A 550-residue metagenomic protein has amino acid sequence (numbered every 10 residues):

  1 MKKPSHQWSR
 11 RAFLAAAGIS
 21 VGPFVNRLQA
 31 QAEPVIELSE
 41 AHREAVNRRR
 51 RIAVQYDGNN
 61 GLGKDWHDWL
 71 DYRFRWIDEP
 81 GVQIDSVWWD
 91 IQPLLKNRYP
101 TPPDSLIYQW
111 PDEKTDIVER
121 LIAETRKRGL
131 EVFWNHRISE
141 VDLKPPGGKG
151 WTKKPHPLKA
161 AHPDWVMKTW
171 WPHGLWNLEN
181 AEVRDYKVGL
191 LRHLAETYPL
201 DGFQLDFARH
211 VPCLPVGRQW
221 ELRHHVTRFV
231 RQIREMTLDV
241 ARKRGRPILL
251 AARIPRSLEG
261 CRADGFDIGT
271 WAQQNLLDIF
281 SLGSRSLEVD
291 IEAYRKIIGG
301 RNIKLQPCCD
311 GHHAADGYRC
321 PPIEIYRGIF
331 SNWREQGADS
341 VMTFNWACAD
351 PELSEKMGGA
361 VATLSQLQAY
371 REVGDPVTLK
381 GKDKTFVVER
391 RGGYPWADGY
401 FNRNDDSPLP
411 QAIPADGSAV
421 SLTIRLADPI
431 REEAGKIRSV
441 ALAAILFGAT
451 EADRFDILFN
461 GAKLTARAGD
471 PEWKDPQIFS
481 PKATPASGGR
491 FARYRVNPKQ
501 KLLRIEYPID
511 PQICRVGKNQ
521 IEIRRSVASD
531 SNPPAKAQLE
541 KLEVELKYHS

Functional and structural regions predicted by a protein language model:
K2-S20: N-terminal secretory signal peptides and thylakoid transit peptides that target proteins across membranes
R49-H67, F133-W134, I138-H193, R319: Active-site-adjacent "subsite" loops/lids of carbohydrate-active enzymes
L70-K96, Q336: Catalytic domains of carbohydrate-active enzymes, especially glycoside hydrolases
D85, S281-L287, P322-G374, T378: Substrate-binding cleft of secreted/luminal carbohydrate-active enzymes
L95-H136, E221-V226: Aromatic-lined substrate-binding rim segments of carbohydrate-active enzymes
Y186-L190, E196-L277, S281-E292, I297-R301: Active-site neighborhood of glycoside hydrolase catalytic domains
G299-I323: Active-site clefts of carbohydrate-active enzymes
F447-H549: Beta-strand-rich ligand-recognition modules
